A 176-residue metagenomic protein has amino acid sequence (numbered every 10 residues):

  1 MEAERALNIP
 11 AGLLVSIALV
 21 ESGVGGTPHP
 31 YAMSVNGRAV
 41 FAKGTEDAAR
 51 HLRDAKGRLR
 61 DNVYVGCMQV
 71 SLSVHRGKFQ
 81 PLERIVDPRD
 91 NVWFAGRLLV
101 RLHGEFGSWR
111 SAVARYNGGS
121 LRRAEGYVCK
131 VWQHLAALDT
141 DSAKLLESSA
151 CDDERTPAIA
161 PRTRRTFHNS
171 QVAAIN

Functional and structural regions predicted by a protein language model:
M1-L146, C151: Catalytic glycan-binding domains that act on GlcNAc-containing polysaccharides
A143-N176: Low-complexity, Gly/Ser/Thr/Pro-rich intrinsically disordered linker/tail segments
